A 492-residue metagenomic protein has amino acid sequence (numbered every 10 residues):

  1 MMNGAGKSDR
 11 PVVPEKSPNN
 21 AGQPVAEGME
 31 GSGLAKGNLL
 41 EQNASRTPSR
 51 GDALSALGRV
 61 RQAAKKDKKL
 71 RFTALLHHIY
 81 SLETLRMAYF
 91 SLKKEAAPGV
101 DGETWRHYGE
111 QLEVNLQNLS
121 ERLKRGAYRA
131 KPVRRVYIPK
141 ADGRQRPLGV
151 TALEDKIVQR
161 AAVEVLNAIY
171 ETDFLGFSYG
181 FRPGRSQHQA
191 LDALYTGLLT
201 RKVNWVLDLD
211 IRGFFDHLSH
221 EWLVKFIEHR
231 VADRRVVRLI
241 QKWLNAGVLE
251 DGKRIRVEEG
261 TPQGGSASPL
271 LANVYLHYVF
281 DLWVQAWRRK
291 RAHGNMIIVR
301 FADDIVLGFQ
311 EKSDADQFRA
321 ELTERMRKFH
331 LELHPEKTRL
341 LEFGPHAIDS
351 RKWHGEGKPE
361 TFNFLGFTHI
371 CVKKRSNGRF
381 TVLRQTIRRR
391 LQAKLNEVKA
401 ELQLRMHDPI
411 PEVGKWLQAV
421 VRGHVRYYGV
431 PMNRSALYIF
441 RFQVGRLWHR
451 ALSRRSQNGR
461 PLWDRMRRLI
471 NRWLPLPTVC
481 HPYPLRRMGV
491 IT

Functional and structural regions predicted by a protein language model:
M1-T492: Non-catalytic terminal/accessory segments
